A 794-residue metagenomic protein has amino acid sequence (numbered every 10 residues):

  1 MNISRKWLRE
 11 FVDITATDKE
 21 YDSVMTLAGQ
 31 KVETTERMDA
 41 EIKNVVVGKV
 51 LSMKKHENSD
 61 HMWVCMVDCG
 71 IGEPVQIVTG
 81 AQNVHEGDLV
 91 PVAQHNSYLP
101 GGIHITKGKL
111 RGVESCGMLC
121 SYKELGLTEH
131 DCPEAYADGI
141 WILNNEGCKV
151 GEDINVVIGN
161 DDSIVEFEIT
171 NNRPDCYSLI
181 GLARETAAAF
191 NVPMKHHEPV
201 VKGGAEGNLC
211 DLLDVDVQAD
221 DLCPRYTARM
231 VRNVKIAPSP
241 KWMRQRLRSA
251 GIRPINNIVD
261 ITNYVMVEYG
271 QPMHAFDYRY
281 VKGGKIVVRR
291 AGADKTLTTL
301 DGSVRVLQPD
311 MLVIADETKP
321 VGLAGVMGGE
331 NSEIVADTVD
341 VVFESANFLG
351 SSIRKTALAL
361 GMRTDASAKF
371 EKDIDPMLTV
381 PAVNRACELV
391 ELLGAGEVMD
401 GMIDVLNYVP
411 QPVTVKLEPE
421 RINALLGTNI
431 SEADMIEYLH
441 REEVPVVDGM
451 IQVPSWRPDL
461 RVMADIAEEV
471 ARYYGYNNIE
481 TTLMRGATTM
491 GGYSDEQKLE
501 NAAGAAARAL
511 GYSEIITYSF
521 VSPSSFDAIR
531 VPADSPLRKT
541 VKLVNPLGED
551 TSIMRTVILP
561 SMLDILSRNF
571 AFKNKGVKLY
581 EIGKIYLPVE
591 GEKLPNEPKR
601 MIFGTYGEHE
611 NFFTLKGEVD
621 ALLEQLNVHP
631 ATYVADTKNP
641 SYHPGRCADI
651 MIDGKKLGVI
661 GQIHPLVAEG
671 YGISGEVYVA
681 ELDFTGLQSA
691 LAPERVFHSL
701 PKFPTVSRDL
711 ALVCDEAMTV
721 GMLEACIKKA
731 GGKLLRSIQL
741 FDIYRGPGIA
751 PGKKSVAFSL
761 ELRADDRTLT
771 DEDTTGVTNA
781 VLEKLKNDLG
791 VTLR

Functional and structural regions predicted by a protein language model:
M1-G207, V342, G361, D365 (+4 more regions): Phosphate-backbone binding interfaces of nucleic-acid-interacting proteins
N2, K19, L27, R441-V444 (+2 more regions): A carboxyl-terminal module marker
S4-R5, S23, E57, W63 (+2 more regions): Glycine/proline-enriched, intrinsically flexible loops and inter-domain linkers
D39-K43, V201-A205, T488-T489, Y493 (+3 more regions): Beta-rich nucleic-acid/ligand-interaction surfaces
V47-I77, V150, Q245, N256 (+1 more regions): Conserved mixed alpha/beta core segments that line enzyme active sites in large multi-domain catalysts
E114-D131, A135-W141, N155, S163 (+6 more regions): Mobile "lid/hinge" segments at catalytic clefts and subdomain interfaces of large enzymes
F190-V217, G394-I422, N429: Terminal amphipathic helices with adjacent charged low-complexity linkers/tails
V415-K575, R708, E761-R763, D773-R794: Extended, well-folded interaction surfaces typified by the phenylalanyl-tRNA synthetase beta subunit core
